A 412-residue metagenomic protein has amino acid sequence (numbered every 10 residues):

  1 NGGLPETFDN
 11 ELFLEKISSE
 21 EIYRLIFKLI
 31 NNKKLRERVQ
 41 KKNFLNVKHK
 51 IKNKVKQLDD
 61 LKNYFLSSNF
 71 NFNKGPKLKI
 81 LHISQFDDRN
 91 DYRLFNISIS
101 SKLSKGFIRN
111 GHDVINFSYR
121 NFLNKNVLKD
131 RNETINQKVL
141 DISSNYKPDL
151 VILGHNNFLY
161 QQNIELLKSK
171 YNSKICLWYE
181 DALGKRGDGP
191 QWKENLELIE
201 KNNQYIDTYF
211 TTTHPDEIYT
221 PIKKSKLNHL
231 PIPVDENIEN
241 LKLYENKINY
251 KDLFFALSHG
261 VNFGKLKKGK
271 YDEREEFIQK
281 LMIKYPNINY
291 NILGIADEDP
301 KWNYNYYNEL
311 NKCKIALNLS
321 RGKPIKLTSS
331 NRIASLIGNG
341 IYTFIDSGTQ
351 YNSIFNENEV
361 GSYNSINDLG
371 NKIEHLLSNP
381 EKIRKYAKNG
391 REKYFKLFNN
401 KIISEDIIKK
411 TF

Functional and structural regions predicted by a protein language model:
N1-F13, L327, S347-E357: Short acidic/histidine- and often glycine-rich active-site loop of Leloir-type glycosyltransferases that engages
E11-E20, K28-K33, E357-N367, H375-P380: Conserved acidic donor-binding segment of nucleotide-sugar-dependent glycosyltransferases
E21, K138, N163, L198 (+2 more regions): Short acidic active-site motifs
K33-S68, L377-K410: A charged, aromatic-enriched C-terminal amphipathic alpha-helix characteristic of glycosyltransferases across folds
N71-R131, Y146, H155, P190-I354: Nucleotide-sugar donor-binding catalytic core of glycosyltransferases
L140-V151, Y160-I175, I222-K223: Glycosyltransferases and closely related glycan-assembly transferases that use nucleotide-activated donors
C176-Q191: A short, histidine- and acid-enriched strand-loop-helix "catalytic/donor-clamping" loop that lines the nucleotide-sugar
